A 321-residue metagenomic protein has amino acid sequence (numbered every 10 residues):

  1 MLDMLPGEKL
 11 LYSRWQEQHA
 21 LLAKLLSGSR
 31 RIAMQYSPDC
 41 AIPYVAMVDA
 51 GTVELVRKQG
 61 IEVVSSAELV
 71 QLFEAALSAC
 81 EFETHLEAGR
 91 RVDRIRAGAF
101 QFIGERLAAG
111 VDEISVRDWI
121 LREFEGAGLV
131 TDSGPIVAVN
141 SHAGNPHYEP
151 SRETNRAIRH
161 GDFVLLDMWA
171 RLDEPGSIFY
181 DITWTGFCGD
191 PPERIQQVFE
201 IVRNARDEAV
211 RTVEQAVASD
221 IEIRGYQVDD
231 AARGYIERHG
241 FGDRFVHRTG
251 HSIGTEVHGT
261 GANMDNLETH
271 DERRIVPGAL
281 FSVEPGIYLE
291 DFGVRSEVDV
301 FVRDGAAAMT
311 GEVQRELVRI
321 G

Functional and structural regions predicted by a protein language model:
M1-G321: Active-site neighborhoods and metal-handling regions in enzymes and metal-associated proteins
